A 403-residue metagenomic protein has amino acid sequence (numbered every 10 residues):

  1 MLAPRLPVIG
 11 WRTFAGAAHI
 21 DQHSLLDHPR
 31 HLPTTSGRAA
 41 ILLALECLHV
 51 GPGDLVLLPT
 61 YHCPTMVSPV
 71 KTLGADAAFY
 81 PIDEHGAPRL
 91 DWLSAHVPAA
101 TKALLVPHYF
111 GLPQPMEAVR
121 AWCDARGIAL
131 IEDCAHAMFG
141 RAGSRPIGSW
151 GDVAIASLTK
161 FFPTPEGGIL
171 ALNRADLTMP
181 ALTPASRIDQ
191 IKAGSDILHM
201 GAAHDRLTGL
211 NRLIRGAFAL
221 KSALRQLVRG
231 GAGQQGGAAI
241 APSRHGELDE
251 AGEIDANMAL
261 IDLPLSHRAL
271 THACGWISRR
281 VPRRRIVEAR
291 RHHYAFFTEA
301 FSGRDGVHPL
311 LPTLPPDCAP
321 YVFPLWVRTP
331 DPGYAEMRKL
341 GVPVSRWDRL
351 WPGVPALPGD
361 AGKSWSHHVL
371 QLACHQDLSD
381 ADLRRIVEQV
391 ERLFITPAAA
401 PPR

Functional and structural regions predicted by a protein language model:
M1-G51, L73, R392-R403: Conserved PLP-binding active-site segment in aminotransferase class I/II-type PLP enzymes
A3, H28, H62, L105 (+1 more regions): PLP-dependent aminotransferase class I/II
A44-P98: Conserved PLP-anchoring active-site segment centered on the Schiff-base-forming lysine
V70, C123, I147, F301-S302 (+1 more regions): A generic structural signal for well-ordered alpha-helical segments
L73, A125-R126, L340: Helix C-cap/helix->beta junction micro-motif
H85-L182, R187-K192, H375: Active-site phosphate-binding strand-loop segment of PLP-dependent enzymes
